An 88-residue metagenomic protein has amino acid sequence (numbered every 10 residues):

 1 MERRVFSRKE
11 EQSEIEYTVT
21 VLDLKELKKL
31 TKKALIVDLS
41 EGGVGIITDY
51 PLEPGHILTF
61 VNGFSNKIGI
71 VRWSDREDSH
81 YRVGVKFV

Functional and structural regions predicted by a protein language model:
M1-V88: Structured alpha-helical
